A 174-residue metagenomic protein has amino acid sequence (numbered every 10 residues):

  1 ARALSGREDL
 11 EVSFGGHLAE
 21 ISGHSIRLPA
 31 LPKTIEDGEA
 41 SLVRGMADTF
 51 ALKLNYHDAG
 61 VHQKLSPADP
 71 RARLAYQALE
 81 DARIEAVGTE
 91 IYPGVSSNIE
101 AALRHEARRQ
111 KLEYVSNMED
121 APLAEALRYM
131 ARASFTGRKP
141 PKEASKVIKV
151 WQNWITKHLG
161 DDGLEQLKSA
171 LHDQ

Functional and structural regions predicted by a protein language model:
A1-L164, K168: Basic/hydrophobic alpha-helical interface regions
H172-D173: Eukaryotic cytosolic low-complexity regulatory segments
